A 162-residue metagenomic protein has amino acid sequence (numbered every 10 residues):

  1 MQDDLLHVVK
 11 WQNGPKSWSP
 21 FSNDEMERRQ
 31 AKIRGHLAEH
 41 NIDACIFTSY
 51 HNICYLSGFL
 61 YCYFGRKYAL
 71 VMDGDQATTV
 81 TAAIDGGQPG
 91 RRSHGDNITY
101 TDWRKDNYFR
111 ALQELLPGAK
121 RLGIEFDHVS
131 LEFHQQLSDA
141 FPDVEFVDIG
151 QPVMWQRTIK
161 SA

Functional and structural regions predicted by a protein language model:
M1-G14, E25-Q30, H36, W103-A162: Flexible, acidic/His-enriched mid-domain "rim/lid" segments that flank
M1-K67, V71-G74: Terminal domain-start leader segments
A38-N41, M72-D73, R91-S93, Q113-A119: Flexible, charged surface loops at secondary-structure boundaries
F47-T48, A82, Y100-D102, V147-Q151: Conserved beta-strand termini and adjacent loop/short-helix elements that scaffold enzyme active sites in alpha/beta
C54-S57, Y63-F64, T78-V80, G87-G90 (+1 more regions): Short active-site-adjacent helix-start/loop capping segments
Y61-Y63, G95, S138-P142: Short, solvent-exposed amphipathic alpha-helical segments in soluble enzyme and RNA/protein-processing domains
K67-A82, I124: Short internal beta-strands
V80-Y108: Compact, glycine/acidic-enriched structural inserts
